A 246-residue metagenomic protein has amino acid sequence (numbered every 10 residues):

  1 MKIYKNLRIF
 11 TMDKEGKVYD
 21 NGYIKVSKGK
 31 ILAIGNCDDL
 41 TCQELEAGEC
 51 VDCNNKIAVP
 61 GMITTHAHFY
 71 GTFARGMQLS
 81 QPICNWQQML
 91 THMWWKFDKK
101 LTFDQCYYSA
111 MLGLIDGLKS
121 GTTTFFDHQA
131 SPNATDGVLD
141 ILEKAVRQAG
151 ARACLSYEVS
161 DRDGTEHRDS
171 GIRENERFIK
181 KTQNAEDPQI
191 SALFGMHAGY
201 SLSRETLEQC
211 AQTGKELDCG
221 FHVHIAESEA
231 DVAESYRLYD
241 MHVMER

Functional and structural regions predicted by a protein language model:
M1-Q43, K56-I57: N-terminal metal-binding scaffold of metallo-dependent hydrolase/deaminase domains
K2-K5, C42-M89, M111, L118-K119: Replace "His-x-His-based motif
L7, I24, G29, N55 (+5 more regions): Divalent metal-coordination and catalytic microenvironments
N21-Y23, E49, A192: Extracytoplasmic/periplasmic beta-strand context in beta-sandwich domains, especially the cupredoxin/COX2 CuA-binding
P60-T72, Q129, G220-E229: Histidine-centered catalytic micro-motifs
F73-C106, D163-G164, S228-R246: Active-site gating loops and adjacent loop-to-helix segments of metal-dependent hydrolytic enzymes
Q81-V138, M196-T206: Divalent metal-binding segments
A134-R246: Metal-coordinating catalytic core of metallo-dependent amide/deamination hydrolases
